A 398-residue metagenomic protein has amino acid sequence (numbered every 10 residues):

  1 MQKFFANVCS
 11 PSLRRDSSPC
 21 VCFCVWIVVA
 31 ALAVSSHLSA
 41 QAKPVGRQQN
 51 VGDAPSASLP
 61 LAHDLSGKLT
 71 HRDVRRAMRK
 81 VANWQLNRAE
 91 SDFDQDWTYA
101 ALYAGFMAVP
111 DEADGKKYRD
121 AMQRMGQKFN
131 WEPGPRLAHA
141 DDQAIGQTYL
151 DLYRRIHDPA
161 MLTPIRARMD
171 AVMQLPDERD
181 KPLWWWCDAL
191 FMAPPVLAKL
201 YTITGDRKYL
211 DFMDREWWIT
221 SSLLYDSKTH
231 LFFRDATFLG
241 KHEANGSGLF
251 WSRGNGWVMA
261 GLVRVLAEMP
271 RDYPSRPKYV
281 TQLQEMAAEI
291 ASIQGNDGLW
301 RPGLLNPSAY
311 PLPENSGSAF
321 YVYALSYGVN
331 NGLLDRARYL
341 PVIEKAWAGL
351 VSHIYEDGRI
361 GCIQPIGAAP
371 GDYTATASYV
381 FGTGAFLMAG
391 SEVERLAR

Functional and structural regions predicted by a protein language model:
M1-C20: N-terminal secretory signal peptides that target proteins for export/translocation
C22-S35: Bacterial N-terminal signal peptides
A40-A42: Boundary at the C-terminal end of the N-terminal hydrophobic targeting segment
R47-A100, M107-K128, E132-G146, L152-I156 (+4 more regions): CBM-like carbohydrate-recognition segments
E90, D114, N130-G134, H157 (+6 more regions): Helix-capping and short linker residues that terminate individual alpha-solenoid repeat units
L162-P194: Asp-box/WD-like beta-propeller blade repeats and closely related beta-sheet repeat scaffolds
C187-F191, A198-L304, P311-V322, L334-I363 (+3 more regions): Extended ligand-binding clefts on enzyme/binding-domain cores
